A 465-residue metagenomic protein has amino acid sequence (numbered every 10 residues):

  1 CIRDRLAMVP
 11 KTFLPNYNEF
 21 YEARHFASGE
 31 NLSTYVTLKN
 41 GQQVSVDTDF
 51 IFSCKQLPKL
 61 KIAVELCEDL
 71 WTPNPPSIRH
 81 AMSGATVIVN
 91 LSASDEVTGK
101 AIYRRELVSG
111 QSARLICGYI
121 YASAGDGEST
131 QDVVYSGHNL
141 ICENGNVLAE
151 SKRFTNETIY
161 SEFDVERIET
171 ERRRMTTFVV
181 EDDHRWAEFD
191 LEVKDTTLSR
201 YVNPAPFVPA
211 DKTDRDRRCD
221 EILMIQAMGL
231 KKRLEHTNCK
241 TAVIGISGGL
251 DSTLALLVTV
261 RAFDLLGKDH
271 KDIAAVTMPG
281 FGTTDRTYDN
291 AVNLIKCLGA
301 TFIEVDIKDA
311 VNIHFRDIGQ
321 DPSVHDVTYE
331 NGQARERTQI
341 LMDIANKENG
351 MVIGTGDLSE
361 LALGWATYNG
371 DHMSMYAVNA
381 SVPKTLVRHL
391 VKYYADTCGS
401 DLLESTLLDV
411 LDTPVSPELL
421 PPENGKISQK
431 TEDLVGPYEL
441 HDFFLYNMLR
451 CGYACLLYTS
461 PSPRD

Functional and structural regions predicted by a protein language model:
C1-I2, T459-D465: Conserved small/polar residues in nucleotide/adenosyl-binding loops
D4-G245, R261-H270: Enzyme catalytic cores with a strong preference for nitrogen-chemistry domains
K11-D47, L57-P58, L70-P73, I78 (+4 more regions): Active-site adenylate/phosphate-handling loop in enzymes that bind or generate adenylated species
R114-L115, N146, R233-K240, R261-I273 (+6 more regions): Secondary-structure transition/capping motifs at alpha-helix termini and the adjoining loop/turn into the next element
T158-Y160, D190-P209, K268-T328, A334 (+2 more regions): A conserved beta-strand->alpha-helix junction
R217-M224, M228, K232, T253-R261 (+13 more regions): Feature representing long, continuous alpha-helical segments
A242-I246, L250-Y288: ATP-dependent adenylation/pyrophosphate-handling site
D412-D433: Generic long, charged, amphipathic alpha-helical segments
